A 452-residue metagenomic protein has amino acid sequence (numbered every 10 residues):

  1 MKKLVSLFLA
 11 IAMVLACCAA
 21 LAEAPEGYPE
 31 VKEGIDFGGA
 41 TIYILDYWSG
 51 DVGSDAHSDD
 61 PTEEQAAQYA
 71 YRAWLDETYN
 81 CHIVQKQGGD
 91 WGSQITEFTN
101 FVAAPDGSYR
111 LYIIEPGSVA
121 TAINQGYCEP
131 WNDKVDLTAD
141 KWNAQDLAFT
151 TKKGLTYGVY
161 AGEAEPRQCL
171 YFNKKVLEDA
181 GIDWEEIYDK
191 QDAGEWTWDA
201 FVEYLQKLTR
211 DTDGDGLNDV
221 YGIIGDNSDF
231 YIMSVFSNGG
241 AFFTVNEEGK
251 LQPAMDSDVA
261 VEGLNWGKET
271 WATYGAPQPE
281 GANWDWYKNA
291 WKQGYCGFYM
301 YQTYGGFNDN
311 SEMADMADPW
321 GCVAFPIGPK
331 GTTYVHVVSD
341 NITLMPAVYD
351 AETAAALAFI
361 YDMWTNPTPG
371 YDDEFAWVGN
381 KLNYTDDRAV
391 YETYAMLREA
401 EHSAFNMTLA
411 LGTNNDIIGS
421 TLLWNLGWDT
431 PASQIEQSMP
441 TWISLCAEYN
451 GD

Functional and structural regions predicted by a protein language model:
S6, C17-Q125, Y371, F375 (+1 more regions): Conserved N-terminal structural module of periplasmic/extracytoplasmic solute-binding proteins
A24-I42, G89-S93, I114-C169, D199: Hinge/lid segment of periplasmic solute-binding proteins
Y43-Y47, D106-Y112, K152-A164, Q168-L170 (+1 more regions): Extracytoplasmic/periplasmic solute-binding protein
Q87-E97, A193-A200, Q278-K292: Short helix-initiation/N-cap motifs at beta->coil->alpha
N132-W142, K190-A193, A241-E262, G328-V335: Short, solvent-exposed loop/beta-turn-alpha elements that line the ligand-binding surface or hinge of extracytoplasmic
Y171-K174, V338-E352: A bilobed periplasmic-binding-protein/Venus flytrap-type ligand-binding module shared by bacterial periplasmic
V202-K207, V245-G281: Glycine-centered hinge/linker elements that transmit conformational signals in sensory and ligand-binding systems
P346-A347, A351-A358, T365-D452: Conserved C-terminal helix/tail region of periplasmic/extracytoplasmic solute-binding proteins
